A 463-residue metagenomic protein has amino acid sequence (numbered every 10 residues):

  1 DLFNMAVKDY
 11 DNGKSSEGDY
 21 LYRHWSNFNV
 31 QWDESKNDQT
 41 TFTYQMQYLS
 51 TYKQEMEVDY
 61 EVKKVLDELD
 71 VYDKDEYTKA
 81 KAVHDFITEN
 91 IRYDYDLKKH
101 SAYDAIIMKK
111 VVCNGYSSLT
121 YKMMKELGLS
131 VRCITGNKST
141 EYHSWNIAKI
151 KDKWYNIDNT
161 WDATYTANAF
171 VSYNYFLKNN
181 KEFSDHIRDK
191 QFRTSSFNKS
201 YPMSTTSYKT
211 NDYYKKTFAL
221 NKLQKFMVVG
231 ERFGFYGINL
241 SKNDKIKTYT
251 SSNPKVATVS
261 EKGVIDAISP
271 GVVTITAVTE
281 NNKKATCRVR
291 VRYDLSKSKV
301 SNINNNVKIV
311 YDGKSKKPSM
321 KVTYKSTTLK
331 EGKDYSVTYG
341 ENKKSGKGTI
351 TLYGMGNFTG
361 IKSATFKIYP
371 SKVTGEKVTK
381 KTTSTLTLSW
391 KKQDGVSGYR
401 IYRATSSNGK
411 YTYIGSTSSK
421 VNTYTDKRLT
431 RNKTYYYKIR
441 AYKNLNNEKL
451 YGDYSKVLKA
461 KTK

Functional and structural regions predicted by a protein language model:
S50-A105: Secondary-structure boundary elements
G115-F183: Hydrophobic/aromatic-rich core segments of domains that either
K153-A219: His-Asp-centered catalytic microenvironments across diverse enzyme cores, prominently the transglutaminase-like
K215-K297, K308-V310, K314-K347, Y353-F366: Extracytoplasmic soluble-region selector
Y369-G395, R431, N447-K463: Pro/Thr/Ser/Gly-rich low-complexity, intrinsically disordered linker/stalk tracts
R400-R431: Recognizes extended acidic, P/S/T-rich segments that occur within or adjacent to Ig-like beta-sandwich modules
D426-N447: Beta-strand-rich modules
